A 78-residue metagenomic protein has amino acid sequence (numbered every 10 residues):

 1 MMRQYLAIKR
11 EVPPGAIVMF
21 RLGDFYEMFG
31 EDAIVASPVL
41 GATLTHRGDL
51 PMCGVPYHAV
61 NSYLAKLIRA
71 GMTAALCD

Functional and structural regions predicted by a protein language model:
M1-D78: Basic, polar low-complexity surface loops/patches
